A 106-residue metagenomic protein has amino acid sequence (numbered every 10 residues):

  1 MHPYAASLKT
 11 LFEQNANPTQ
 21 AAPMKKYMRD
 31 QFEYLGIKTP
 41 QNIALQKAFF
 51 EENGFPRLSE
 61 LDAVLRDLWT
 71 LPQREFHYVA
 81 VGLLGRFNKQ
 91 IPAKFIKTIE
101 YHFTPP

Functional and structural regions predicted by a protein language model:
M1-P106: Surface-facing alpha-helical segments and adjacent helix-coil boundary elements at the starts of domains
